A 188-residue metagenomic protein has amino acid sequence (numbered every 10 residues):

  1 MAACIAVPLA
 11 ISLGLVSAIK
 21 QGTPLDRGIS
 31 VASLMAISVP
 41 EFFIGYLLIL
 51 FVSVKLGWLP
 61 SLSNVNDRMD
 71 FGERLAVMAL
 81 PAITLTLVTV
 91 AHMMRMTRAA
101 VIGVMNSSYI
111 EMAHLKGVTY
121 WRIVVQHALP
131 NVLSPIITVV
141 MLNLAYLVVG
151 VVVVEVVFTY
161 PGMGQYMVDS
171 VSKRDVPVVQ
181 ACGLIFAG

Functional and structural regions predicted by a protein language model:
M1-L25, E41, R68-G188: Alpha-helical transmembrane segments of integral membrane proteins, especially multi-pass inner/plasma-membrane
V31-L62, T84-A91, R95: Membrane-water interface segments at the C-terminal ends of transmembrane alpha-helices in multi-pass inner-membrane
P60-D70: Short helix-coil transition/hinge motifs at the ends and kinks of transmembrane helices, capturing the brief
